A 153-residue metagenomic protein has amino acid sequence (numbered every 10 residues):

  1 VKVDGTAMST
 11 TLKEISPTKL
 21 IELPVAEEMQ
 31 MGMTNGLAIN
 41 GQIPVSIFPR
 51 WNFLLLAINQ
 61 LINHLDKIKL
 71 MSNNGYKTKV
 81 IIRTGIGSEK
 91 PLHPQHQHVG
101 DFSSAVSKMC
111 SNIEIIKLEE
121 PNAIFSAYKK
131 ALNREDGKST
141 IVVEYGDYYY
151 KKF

Functional and structural regions predicted by a protein language model:
V1-F153: Thiamine diphosphate
